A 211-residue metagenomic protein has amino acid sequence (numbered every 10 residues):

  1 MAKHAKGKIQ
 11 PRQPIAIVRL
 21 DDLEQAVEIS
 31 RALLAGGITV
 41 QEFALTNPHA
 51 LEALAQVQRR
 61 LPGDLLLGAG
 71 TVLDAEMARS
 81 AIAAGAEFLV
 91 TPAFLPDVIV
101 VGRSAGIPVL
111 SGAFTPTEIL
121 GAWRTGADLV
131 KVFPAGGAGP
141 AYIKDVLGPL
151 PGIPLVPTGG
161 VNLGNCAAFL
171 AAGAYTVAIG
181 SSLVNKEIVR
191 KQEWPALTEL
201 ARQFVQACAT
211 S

Functional and structural regions predicted by a protein language model:
M1-G85, F94, S104, G152 (+3 more regions): Conserved N-terminal beta1-alpha1 strand-loop-helix module at the mouth
Q13-V18, Q41-F43, L67-G70, L89-V90 (+4 more regions): Hydrophobic faces of well-ordered beta-strands that scaffold small-molecule active sites in alpha/beta enzyme cores
A16, A81, I119, A135 (+3 more regions): Conserved N-terminal glycine/acidic-rich loop preference
L45-P48, V72, F94-P96, F114-T115 (+3 more regions): Short, ordered loop/turn segments at secondary-structure junctions
F88, P92-G137: Histidine/lysine/aspartate-rich catalytic loop segments that bind and position anionic ligands
F88-V98, V132-P140, A172-W194: Glycine-rich phosphate-binding active-site loops on the catalytic face of alpha/beta enzymes
V98-G102, L120-T125, P140-I143, C166-A167 (+1 more regions): Short, charged, surface-exposed secondary-structure boundary motifs
G121, Y142-K144, G148-V156: Shared catalytic-loop signature of beta/alpha-barrel
